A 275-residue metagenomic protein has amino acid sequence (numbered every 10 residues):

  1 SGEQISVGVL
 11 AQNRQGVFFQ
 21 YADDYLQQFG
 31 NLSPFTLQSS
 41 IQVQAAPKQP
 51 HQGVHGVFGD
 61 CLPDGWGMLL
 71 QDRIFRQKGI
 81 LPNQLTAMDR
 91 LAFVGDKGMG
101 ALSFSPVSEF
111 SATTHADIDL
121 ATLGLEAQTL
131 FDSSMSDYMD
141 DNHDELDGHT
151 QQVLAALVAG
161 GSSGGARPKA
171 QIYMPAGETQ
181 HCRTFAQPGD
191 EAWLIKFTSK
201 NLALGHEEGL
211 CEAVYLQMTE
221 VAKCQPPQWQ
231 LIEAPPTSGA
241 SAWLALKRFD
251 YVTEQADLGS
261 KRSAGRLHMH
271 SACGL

Functional and structural regions predicted by a protein language model:
S1-L275: Phosphate/dinucleotide-binding and metal-coordinating scaffold of catalytic cores in nucleotide-dependent enzymes
